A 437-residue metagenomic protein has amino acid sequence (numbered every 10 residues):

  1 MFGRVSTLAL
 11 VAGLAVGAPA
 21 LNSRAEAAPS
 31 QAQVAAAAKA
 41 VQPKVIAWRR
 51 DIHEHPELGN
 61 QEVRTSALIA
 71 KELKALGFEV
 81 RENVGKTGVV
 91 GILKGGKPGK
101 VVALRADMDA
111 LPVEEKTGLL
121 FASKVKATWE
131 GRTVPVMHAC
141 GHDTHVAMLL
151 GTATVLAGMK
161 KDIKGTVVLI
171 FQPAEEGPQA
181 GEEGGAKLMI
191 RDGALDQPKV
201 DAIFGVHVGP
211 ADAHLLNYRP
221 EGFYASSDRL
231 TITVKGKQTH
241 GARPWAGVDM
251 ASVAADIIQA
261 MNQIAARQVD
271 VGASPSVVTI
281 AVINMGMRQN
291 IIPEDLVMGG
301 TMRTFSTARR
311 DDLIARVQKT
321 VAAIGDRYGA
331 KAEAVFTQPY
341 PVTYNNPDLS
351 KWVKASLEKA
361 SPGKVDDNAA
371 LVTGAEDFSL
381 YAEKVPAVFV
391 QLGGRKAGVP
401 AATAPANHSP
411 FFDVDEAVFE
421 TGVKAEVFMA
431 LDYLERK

Functional and structural regions predicted by a protein language model:
S6-P19: Bacterial N-terminal signal peptides
P19-E26: Sec/Tat signal peptide C-region and signal peptidase I cleavage site
A28, A75, A255-K437: Metal-dependent amide/peptide-bond hydrolase catalytic core, centered on the "pita-bread" metallohydrolase fold
A28-H138, A147-V168: Acidic/His- and Gly-rich active-site-bordering loop/insert found across diverse amide/peptide-bond hydrolases
K39-I46, P56-A67, A139, D143 (+8 more regions): Soluble non-cytosolic domains of exported or imported proteins
I52, G91, L104, H142 (+8 more regions): Divalent metal-coordination and catalytic microenvironments
L93, V234-G236, M302: Hydrophobic beta-strand positions in extracellular immunoglobulin-like domains
K126-M137, D143-T144, V155-L156, K161-T279 (+1 more regions): Histidine/acidic-residue-rich, glycine-tolerant segments that coordinate divalent metal ions
